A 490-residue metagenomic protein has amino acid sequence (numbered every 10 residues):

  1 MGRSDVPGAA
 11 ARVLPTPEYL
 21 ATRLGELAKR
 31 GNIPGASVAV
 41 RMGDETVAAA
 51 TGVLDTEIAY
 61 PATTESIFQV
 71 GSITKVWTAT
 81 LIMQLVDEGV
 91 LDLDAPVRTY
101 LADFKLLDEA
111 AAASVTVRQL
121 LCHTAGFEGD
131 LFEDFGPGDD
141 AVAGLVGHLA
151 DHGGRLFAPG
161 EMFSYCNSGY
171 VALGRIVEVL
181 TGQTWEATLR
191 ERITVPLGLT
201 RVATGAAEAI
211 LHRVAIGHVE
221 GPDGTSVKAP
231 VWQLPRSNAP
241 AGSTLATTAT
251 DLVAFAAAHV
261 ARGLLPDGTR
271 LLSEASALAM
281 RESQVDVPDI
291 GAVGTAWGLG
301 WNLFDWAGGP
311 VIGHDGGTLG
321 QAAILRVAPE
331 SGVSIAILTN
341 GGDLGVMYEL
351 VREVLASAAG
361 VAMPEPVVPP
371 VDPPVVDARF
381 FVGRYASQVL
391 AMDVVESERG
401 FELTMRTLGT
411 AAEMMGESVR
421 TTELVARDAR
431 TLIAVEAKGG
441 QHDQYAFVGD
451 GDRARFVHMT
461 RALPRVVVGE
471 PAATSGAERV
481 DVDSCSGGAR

Functional and structural regions predicted by a protein language model:
A10-V70, V90-D92, L106-L107, V142-G154: Short, conserved catalytic-motif segment at the N-terminal edge
M42-T56, D108-L319, I324: Short, surface-exposed loop or secondary-structure junction motifs that flank catalytic or metal-binding residues
V47-A49, G313-D315, I324-G341, R455-M459: Short, well-ordered beta-strand elements
T56-T63, G345-E353: A short, polar/charged loop-to-alpha-helix boundary motif
F68-G71, F163-Y165: Catalytic tyrosine of NAD(P)H-dependent dehydrogenase/reductases that use a Tyr as the general acid/base
L93-D108, L197: Short, glycine/proline-biased beta-turn/loop segments that scaffold the active-site neighborhood
Y348-R490: Peripheral terminal and inter-domain segments
